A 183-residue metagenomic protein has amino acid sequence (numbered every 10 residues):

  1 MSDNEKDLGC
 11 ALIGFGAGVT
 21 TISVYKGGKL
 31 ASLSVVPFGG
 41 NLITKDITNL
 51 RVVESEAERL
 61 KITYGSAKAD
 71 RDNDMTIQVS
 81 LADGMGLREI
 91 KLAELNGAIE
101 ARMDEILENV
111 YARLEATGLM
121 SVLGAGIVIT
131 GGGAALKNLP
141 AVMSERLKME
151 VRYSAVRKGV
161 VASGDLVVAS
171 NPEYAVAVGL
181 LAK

Functional and structural regions predicted by a protein language model:
M1-L12, S23-E56, I62-K183: Helical "lid/coupling" subdomains associated with nucleotide-phosphate turnover
A17-T21: Short acidic, Gly/Ser-rich segments with clustered Asp/Glu that frequently serve as metal-coordination loops in enzyme
